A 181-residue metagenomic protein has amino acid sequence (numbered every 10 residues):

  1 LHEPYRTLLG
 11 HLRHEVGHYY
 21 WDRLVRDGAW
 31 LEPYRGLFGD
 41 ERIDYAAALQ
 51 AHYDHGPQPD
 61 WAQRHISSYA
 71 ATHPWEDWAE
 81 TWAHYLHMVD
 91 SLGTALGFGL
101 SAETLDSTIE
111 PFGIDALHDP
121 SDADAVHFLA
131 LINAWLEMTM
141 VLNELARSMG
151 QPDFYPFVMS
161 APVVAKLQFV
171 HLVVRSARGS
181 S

Functional and structural regions predicted by a protein language model:
L1-E3, R64, A123-F128: Glycine- and acidic
L1-L12: Short pre-active-site segment immediately N-terminal to the catalytic Zn-binding motif
H2-E3, I43, P59, W135: Homeobox/homeodomain signature
H11, E15-L24: Catalytic glutamate of the conserved HExxH
W21-E76, W82-L92: Post-HExxH zinc-binding segment in Zn-dependent metallohydrolases
A70-S181: Pan-zinc metallopeptidase signature
